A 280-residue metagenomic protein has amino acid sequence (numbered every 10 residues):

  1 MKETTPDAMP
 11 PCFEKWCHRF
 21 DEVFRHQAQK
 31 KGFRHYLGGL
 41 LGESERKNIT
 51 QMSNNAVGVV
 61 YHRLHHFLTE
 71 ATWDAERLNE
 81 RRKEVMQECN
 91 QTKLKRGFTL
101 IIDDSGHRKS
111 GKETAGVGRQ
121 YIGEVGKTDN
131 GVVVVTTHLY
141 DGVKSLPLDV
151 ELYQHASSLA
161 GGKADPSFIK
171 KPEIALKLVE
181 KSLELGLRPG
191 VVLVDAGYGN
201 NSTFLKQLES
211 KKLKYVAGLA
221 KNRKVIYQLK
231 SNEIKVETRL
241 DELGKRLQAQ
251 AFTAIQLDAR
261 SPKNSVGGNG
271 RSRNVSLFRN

Functional and structural regions predicted by a protein language model:
M1-R25: Basic, low-complexity segments
A8-M9, S158-K177: Glycine-rich phosphate-binding "P-loop"
H26-A28, G32-H35, G39-L40, S44-K112 (+3 more regions): Electropositive nucleic-acid engagement tracts
V57, E184, F204-K214: Short, surface-exposed basic-aromatic patches at helix termini and helix-loop junctions that form
T69-V150, Q154-A156, R260-V266, G270-F278: Active-site-proximal, Lys/Arg-enriched surface segment that forms a nucleic-acid-binding/basic interface patch
V143-Y153, S157-A160, A164, V216-N280: An anionic, glycine-rich sequence signature occurring as long contiguous blocks
L193-N201, K221-R223: Acidic, metal-coordinating catalytic cores used for nucleic-acid/nucleotide bond scission and strand-transfer chemistry
